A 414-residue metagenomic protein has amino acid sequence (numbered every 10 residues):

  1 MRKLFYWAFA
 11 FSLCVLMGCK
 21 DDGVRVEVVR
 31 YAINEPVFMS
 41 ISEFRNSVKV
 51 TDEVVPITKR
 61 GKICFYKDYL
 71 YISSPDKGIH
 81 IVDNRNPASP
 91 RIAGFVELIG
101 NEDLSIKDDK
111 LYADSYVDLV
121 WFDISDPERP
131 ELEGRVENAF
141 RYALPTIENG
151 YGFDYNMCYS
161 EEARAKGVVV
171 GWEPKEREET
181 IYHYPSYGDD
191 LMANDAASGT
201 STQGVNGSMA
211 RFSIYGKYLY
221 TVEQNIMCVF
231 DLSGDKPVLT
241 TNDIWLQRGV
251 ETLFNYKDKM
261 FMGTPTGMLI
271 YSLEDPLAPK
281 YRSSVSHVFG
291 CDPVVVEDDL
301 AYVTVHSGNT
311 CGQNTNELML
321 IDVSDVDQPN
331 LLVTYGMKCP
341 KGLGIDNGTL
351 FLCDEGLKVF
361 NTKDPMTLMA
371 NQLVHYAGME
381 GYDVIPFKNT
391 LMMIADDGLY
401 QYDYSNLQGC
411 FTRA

Functional and structural regions predicted by a protein language model:
R2-A10: Sec-dependent signal peptide recognition, specifically the positively charged N-region followed immediately by
F9-L13, A414: Hydrophobic alpha-helical targeting segments used for export or membrane insertion
V15-G18: C-terminal motif of bacterial Sec signal peptides marking the signal peptidase cleavage site
K20-A414: Feature marking well-ordered beta-strand scaffolds used for ligand recognition
